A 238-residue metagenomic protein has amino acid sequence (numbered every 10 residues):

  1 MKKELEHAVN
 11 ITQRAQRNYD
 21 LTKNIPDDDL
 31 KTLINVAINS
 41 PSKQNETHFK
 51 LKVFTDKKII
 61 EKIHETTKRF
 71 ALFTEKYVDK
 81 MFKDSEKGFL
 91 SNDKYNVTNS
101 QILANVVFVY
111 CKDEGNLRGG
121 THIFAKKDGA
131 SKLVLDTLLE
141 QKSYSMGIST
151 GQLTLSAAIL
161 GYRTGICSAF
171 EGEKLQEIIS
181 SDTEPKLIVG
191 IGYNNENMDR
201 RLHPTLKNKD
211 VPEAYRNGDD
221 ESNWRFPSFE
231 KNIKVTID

Functional and structural regions predicted by a protein language model:
M1-L117, F226, I233-D238: N-terminal amphipathic, basic helical "cap/leader" segment at the start of enzyme domains
E6-Q16, L187-D238: C-terminal helix-cap and adjacent tail motif
L33, A37-I38, F108, E114 (+2 more regions): Small-aliphatic-rich amphipathic alpha-helix that forms the alpha element of a beta-alpha
S42-N45, S156, N197: Short glycine/serine/proline-enriched coil/turn segments at secondary-structure junctions
E46-F49, Y162-R163, K186: Short secondary-structure junction motifs
T74-E75, T183-V189: Short hydrophobic/aromatic-enriched beta-strand-loop microsegments
I102-V106, Y162, T183-P185: Short coil/turn connectors at secondary-structure junctions
N116-G119, K174, E196-M198: Short, well-ordered, mixed-charge alpha-helical segments that flank or form enzyme active sites
